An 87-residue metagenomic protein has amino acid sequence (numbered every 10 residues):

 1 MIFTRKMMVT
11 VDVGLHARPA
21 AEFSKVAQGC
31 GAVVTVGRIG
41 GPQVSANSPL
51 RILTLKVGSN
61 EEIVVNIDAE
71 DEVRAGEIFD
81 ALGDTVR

Functional and structural regions predicted by a protein language model:
M1-I2, R87: Absolute protein N-terminus
I2-K6, E62-V64: Intrinsic-disorder/low-complexity, polar/charged segments enriched in Ser/Thr/Lys/Arg/Asp/Glu/Gln
M8-N47, R51, L55-V57: Compact, glycine-rich, soluble single-domain proteins
L53-R87: C-terminal structural segments of small proteins and small subunits
